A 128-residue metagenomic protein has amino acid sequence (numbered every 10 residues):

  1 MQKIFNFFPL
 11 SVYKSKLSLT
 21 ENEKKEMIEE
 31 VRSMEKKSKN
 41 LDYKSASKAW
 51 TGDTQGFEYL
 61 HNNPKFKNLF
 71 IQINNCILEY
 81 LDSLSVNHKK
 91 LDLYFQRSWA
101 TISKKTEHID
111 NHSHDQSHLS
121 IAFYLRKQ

Functional and structural regions predicted by a protein language model:
M1-N87, H108: Non-heme Fe(II)/2-oxoglutarate
V86, Y94-Q128: Catalytic core of non-heme Fe(II) oxygenases with the double-stranded beta-helix
